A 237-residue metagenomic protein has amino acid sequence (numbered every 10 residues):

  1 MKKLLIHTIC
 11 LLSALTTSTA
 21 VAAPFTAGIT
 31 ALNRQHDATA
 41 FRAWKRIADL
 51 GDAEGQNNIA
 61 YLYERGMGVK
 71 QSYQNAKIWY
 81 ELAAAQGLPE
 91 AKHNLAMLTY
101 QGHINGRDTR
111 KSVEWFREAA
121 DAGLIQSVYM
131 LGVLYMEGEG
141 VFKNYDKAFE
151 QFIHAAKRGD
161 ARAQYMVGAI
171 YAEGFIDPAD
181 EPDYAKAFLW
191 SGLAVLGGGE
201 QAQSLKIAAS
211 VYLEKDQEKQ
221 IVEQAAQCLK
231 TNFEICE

Functional and structural regions predicted by a protein language model:
M1-L4: Positively charged n-region of N-terminal signal peptides that target proteins for export
H7-T16: Bacterial N-terminal signal peptides
T17-N58, E234-E237: N-terminal leader/linker segments that initiate helical-solenoid repeat arrays
P24-A31, N58-R65, N94-Q101, N105 (+4 more regions): Hydrophobic face of amphipathic alpha-helices that form TPR/SEL1-like repeat modules and related alpha-solenoid
Q35-R42, K70-W79, N105-W115, F142-Q151 (+2 more regions): Structural signature of tandem alpha-helical TPR/SEL1-like repeats, specifically the intra-repeat loop/turn
H36, D49-A53, R65-M67, S72 (+10 more regions): Short helix-capping/linker turns of helical repeat alpha-solenoids
W44-I47, L82-A83, E118-A119, H154-A155 (+1 more regions): Canonical positions in the second alpha-helix
L196-E237: Terminal, low-structured helical/coil segments at or just beyond the last alpha-helical repeat
